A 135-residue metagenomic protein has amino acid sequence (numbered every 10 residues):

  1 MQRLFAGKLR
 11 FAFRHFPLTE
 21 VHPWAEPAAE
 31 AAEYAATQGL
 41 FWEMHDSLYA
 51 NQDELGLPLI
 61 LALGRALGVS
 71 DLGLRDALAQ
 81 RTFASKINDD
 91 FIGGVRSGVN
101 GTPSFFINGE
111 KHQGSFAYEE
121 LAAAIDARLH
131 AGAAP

Functional and structural regions predicted by a protein language model:
M1-Q2, P58-P135: C-terminal cap of thioredoxin/glutaredoxin-like
M1-R65, D126, A131-P135: Structural alpha/beta surface segment adjacent to cysteine/selenocysteine redox centers across thiol/disulfide enzymes
